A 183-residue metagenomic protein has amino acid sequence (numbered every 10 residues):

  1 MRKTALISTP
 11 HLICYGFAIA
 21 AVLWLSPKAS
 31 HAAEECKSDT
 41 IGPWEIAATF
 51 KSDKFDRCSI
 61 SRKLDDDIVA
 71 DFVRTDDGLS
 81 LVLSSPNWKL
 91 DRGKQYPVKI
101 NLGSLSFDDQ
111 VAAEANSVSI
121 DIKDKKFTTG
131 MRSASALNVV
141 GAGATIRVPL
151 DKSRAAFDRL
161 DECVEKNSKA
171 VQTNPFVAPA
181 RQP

Functional and structural regions predicted by a protein language model:
M1-R2, M131: Extended alpha-helical regions
R2-G16, S26: Bacterial N-terminal signal peptides that target proteins for export
A21-A29: C-terminal segment of classical bacterial N-terminal signal peptides
S30-P183: A generic "folded-domain core" signal
